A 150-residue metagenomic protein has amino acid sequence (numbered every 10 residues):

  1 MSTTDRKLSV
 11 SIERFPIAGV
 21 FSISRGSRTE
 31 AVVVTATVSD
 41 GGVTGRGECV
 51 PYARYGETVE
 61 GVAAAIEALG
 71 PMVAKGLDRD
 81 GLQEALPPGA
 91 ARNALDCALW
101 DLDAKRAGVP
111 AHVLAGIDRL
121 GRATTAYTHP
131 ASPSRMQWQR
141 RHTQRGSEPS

Functional and structural regions predicted by a protein language model:
S2-S150: N-terminal capping/lid subdomain adjacent to the active-site entrance of alpha/beta enzymes
